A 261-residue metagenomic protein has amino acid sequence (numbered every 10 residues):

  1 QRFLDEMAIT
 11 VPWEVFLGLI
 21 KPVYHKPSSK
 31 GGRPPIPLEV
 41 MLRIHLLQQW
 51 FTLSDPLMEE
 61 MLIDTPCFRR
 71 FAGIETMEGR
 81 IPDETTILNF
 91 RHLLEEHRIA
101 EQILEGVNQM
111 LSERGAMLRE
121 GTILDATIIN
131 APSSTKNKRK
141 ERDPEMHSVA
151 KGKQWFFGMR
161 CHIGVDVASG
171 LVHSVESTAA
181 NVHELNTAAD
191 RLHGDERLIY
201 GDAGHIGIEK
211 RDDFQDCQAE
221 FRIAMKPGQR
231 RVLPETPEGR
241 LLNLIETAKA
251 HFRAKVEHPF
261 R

Functional and structural regions predicted by a protein language model:
Q1-E14, K21: Charged, often Cys/His-bearing segments associated with DNA-binding zinc-finger transcription factors
P12, G32-V40, E78-D83, A248: Secondary-structure capping and boundary motifs in well-ordered enzyme cores
K21-G32: Short, Lys/Arg-enriched N-terminal segment that forms or immediately precedes the first helix of a structured domain
P35, Q49-L57: Composition-driven recognition of low-complexity segments enriched in small/aliphatic/hydroxylated residues
E39, P56, E60-I63, A72-G73 (+3 more regions): Polybasic low-complexity intrinsically disordered regions
V40-T52: Alpha-helical support elements that line or immediately flank enzyme active sites and cofactor-binding pockets
R197-L198, A203-R261: Helix-centered, glycine/charged polyanion-binding patches within enzymatic domains that contact phosphate-containing
